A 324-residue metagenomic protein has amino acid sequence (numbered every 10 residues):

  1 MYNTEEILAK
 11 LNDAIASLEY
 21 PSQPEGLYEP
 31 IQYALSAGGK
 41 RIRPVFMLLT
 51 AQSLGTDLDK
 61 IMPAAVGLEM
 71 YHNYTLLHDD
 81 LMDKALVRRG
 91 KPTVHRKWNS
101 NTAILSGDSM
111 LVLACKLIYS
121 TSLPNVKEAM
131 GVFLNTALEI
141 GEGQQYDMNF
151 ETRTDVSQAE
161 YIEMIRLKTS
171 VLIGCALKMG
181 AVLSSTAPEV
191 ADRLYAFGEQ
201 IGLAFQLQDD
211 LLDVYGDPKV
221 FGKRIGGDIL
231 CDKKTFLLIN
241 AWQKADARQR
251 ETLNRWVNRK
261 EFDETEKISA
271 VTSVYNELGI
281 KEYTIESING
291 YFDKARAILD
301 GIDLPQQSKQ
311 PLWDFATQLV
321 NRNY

Functional and structural regions predicted by a protein language model:
M1-Y324: All-alpha prenyltransferase/terpene-synthase fold signal
